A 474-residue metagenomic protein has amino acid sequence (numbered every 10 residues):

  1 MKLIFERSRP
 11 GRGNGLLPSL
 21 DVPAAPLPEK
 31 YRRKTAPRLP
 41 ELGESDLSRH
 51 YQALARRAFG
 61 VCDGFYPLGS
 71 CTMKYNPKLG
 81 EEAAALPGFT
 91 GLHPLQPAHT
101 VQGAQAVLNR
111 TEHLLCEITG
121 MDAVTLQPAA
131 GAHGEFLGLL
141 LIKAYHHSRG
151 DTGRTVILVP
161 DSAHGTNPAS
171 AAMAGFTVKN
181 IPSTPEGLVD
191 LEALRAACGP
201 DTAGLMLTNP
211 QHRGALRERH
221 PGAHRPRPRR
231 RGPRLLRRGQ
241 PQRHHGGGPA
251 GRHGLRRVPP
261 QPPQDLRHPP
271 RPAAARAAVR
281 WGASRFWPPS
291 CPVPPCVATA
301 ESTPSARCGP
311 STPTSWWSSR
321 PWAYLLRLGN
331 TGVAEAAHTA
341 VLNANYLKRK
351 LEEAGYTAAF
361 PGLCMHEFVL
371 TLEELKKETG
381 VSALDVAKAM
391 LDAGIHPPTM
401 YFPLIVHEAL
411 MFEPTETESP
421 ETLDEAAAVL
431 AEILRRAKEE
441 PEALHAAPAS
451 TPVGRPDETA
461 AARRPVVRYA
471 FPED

Functional and structural regions predicted by a protein language model:
M1-A123, C308, L325-D474: Non-catalytic terminal extensions of PLP-dependent enzymes
F59-L79, Q127-E135, P263-R280, P313-W317 (+1 more regions): Conserved phosphate/anionic-ligand binding catalytic regions in large, soluble enzymes, centered on
G69, Q127, P160, T208-H212 (+6 more regions): Glycine- and other small-residue-rich loops at beta-strand/loop junctions that grip anionic moieties
G103-A106, H133-T303, L342, G355 (+2 more regions): Conserved PLP-enzyme active-site core in the AAT-like
D122-P128, V156-V159: A short, small-residue-rich loop immediately preceding and capping a beta-strand
A129, T184, T208-P210, T371-L375 (+1 more regions): Short strand-loop junctions, especially beta-strand C-caps/beta-turns that link beta-sheets to coils or alpha-helices
A275-K348: Mobile "lid/hinge" segments at catalytic clefts and subdomain interfaces of large enzymes
